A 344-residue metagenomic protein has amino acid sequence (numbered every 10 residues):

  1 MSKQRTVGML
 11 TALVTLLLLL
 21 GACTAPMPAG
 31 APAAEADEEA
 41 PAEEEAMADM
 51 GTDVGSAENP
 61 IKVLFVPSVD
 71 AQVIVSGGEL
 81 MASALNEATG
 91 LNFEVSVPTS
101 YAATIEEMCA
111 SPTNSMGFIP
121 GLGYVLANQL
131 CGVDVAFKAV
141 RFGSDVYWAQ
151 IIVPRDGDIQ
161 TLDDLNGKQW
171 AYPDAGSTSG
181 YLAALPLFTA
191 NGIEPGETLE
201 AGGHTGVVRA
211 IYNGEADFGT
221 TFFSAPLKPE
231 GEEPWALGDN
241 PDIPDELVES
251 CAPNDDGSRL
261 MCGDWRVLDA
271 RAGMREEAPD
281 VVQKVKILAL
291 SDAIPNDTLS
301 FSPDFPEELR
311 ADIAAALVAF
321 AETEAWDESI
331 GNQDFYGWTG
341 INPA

Functional and structural regions predicted by a protein language model:
L18-A22: C-terminal motif of bacterial Sec signal peptides marking the signal peptidase cleavage site
C23-A36: Bacterial lipoprotein signal-peptidase II cleavage site
D37, P41-L80, D239-V267, S300-A344: An extracytoplasmic/periplasmic, membrane-proximal ligand-sensing/linker region
P67, W148-I159, A293-E308: A bilobed periplasmic-binding-protein/Venus flytrap-type ligand-binding module shared by bacterial periplasmic
V95-A110, P120, I193-R209: Short helix-initiation/N-cap motifs at beta->coil->alpha
G132-G143, K284-L290: A structural signal for short loop-to-beta-strand junctions that line the ligand-binding cleft of periplasmic/secreted
A139-E194: A conserved helix-loop-strand patch within extracytoplasmic ligand-binding domains of the periplasmic binding
Q169, A175-P306: Pocket-lining segment of extracytoplasmic ligand-binding domains
